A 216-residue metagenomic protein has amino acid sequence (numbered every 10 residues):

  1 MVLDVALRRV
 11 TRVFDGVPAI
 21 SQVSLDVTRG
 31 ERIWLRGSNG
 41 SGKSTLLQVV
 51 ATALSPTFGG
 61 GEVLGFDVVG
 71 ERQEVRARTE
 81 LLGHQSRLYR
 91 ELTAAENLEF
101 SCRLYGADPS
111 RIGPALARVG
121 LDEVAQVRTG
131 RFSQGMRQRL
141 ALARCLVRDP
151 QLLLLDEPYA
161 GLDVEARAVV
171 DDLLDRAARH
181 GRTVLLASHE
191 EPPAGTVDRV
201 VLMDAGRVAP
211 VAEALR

Functional and structural regions predicted by a protein language model:
R36-S38: The feature captures the beta-strand-to-loop junction immediately N-terminal to the Walker
A51: Helix-to-loop junction immediately C-terminal to a conserved catalytic motif
G59-G70, V75: Conserved ABC transporter NBD signature motif
E99, R103, P109-A125: Conserved ABC ATPase "signature" region
L153-E157: Catalytic Walker B motif of ABC-type/P-loop ATPase nucleotide-binding domains
